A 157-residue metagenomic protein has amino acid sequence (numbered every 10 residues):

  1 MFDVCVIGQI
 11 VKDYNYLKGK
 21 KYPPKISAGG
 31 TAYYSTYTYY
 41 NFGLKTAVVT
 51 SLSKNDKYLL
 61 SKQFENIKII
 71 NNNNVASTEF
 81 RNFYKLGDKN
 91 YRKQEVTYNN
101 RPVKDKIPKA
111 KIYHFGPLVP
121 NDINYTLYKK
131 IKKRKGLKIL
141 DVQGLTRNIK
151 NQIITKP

Functional and structural regions predicted by a protein language model:
M1-C5: Extreme N-terminal starter segment of soluble prokaryotic enzymes
I7, V49-S51, D141: Generic beta-sheet signal
K12-I26, N41-N121, T126-L137: Conserved N-terminal subdomain of the carbohydrate kinase-like
S27-T31: Conserved alpha-helical elements of sugar-nucleotide-dependent glycosyltransferases
A32-L44: A short, N-terminal amphipathic alpha-helix
L118, Q143-L145: Active-site beta-loop-alpha junctions enriched in small/polar residues
K132-K135, N148-P157: Conserved phosphate/ATP/ADP-binding segment of small-molecule kinases
L137-Q143: Non-cysteine beta-strand/loop elements that form the S-adenosyl-L-methionine
